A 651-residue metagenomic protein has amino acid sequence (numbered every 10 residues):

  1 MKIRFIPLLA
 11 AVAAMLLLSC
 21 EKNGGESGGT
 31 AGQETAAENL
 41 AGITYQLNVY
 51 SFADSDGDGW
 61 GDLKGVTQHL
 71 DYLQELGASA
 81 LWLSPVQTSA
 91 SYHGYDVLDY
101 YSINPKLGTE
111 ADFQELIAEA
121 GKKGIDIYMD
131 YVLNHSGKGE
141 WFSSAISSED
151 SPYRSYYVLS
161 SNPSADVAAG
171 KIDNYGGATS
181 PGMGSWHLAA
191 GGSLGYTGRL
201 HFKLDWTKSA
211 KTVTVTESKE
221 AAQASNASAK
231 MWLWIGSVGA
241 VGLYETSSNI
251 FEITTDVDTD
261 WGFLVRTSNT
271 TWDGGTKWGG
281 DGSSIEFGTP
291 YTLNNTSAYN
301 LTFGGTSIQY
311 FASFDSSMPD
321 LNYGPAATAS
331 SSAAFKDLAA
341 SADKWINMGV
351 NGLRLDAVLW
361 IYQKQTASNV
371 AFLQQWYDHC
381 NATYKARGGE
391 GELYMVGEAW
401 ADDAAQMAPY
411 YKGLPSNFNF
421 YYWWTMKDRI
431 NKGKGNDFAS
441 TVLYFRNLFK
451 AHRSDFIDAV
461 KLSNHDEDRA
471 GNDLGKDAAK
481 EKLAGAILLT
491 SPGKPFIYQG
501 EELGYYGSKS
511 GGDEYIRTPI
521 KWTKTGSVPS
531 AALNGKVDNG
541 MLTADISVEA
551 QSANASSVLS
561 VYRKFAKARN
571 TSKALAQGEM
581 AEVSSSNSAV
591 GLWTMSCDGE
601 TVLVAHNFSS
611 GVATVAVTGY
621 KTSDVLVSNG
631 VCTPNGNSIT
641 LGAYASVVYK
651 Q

Functional and structural regions predicted by a protein language model:
K2-I3, A10, A14-E38: Bacterial Sec-dependent N-terminal signal peptides
E21-G24, G32-Y196, V265, G304-S330 (+2 more regions): Acidic/aromatic-lined carbohydrate-recognition and catalytic surfaces of CAZymes acting on diverse glycans
G24-A31, T35-E38, I43-Y45, W60 (+2 more regions): Insoluble glucan recognition modules
T44-N48, A80-S84, Y128-M129, G352-R354 (+6 more regions): Structural recognition of the beta-strand scaffold that forms the well-ordered cores of secreted hydrolase catalytic
I117, A189-L194, T207, G288 (+11 more regions): Active-site-proximal helices and loops of the catalytic beta/alpha 8
Y384-G388, K461-N464, G475-V612: Loop/helix patches that line or flank the sugar-binding groove of alpha-linked glycan CAZymes
V612-G630: Beta-strand-rich binding/interaction modules
G636-Q651: C-terminal beta-strand-rich structural cap/linker in extracellular carbohydrate-active enzymes
